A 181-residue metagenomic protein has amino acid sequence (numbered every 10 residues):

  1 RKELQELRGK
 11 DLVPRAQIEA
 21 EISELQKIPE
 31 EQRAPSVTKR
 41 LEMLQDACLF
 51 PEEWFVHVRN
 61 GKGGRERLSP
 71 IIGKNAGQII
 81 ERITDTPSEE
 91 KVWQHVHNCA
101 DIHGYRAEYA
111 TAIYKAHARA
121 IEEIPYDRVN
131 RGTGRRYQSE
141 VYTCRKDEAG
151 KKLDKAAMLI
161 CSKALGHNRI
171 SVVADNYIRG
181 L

Functional and structural regions predicted by a protein language model:
K2-A76: Basic, Lys/Arg-rich DNA-contacting stretches centered on the C-terminal catalytic core of tyrosine recombinase systems
E3, H117-I121, R169: A generic secondary-structure signal for well-formed alpha-helical elements
D11-L44, A116-A157: Mixed-charge, low-complexity intrinsically disordered segments
S36, N60-E81, E90-Y109: C-terminal catalytic core of Y-nucleophile DNA break-rejoin enzymes
K39, I102-A118, E140, C161-S162: Short, basic/aromatic-rich helical patch in the C-terminal catalytic core of site-specific tyrosine
F55-V58, R136-L181: Short functional hotspots where side chains directly engage DNA or cofactors
Q78-T86, D175-L181: C-terminal/domain-terminus segments
T86-W93, N130, G134: Flexible internal linker/loop segments at domain or repeat junctions
